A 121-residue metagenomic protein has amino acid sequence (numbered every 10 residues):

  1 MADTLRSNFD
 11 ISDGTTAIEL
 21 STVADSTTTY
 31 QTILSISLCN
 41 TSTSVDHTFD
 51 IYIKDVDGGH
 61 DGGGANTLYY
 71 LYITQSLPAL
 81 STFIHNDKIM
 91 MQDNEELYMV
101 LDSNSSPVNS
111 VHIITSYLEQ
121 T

Functional and structural regions predicted by a protein language model:
M1-Q31, T41, D55-G58, Q92-N94 (+1 more regions): C-terminal interaction-tip segments
S7-N8, T22, Y72-S76, N86-K88: Beta-strand-rich interaction surfaces with strong enrichment in secreted/lumenal proteins
D13-I18, S76-T82: Solvent-exposed, conformationally flexible loop/turn segments
E19, T48-D50, T74-S76: Ser/Thr- (and often Asn-) enriched beta-sheet segments in non-cytosolic proteins
L34, F49, E95: Residue-level detector of short, conserved catalytic/binding motifs and their immediate flanks
S35-C39: Short edge beta-strand/loop segments characteristic of extracellular beta-sandwich folds
T43-L71: Short, surface-exposed beta-strand/strand-loop-strand elements in extracellular ectodomains
L80-N94: Beta-sandwich interaction modules
